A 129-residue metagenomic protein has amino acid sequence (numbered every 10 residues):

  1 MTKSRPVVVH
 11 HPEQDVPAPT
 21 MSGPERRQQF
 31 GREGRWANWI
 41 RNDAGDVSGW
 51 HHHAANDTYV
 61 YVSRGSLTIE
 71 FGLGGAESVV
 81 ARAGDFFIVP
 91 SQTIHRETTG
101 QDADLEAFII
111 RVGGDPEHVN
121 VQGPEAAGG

Functional and structural regions predicted by a protein language model:
M1-W39, G49, N120-G129: A short, N-terminal "cap"/entry segment at the start of jelly-roll beta-barrel domains of the cupin/DSBH fold
E33-R35, D43-D46, R64-T68, G113-P116: Short, charged/polar surface micro-motifs in flexible loops or helix N-caps
A37-R41, Y59, S78, F86-I88 (+1 more regions): Conserved hydrophobic/aromatic beta-strand scaffold that supports enzyme active sites
W39, H52, F71-L73, S91 (+2 more regions): Residue-level recognition of conserved beta-strand positions in structured domain cores
V47-G49, T68, D85-F87, S91-E97: Histidine-centered metal-chelating micro-motifs
G49-A55: Histidine-centered catalytic micro-motifs
N56-A83: A short beta-strand-loop-beta hairpin characteristic of the jelly-roll/cupin
R82-A83, S91-E117: Ligand-binding loop in jelly-roll beta-barrel domains
